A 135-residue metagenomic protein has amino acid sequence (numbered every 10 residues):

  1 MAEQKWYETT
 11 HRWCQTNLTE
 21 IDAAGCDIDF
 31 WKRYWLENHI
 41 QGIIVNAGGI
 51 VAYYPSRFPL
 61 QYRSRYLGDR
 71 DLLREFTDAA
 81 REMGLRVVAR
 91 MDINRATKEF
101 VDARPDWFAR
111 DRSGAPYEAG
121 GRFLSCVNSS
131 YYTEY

Functional and structural regions predicted by a protein language model:
M1-A2, Q41-A47, A103-D111: Short, functional N-terminal and low-complexity linear motifs
M1-Y34, R95: N-terminal carbohydrate-binding accessory modules
T9, A89, N94-Y135: Active-site-adjacent "subsite" loops/lids of carbohydrate-active enzymes
T9-T16, I43-V45, V87-M91: Hydrophobic faces of well-ordered beta-strands that scaffold small-molecule active sites in alpha/beta enzyme cores
R12-C26, Y54-L72, E118-Y135: The substrate-binding groove and active-site-proximal loops of carbohydrate-active enzymes, especially glycoside
C26-A52: Catalytic domains of carbohydrate-active enzymes, especially glycoside hydrolases
W31-K32, G48-A96: Aromatic-lined substrate-binding rim segments of carbohydrate-active enzymes
E37-Q41, L67-D71, R112-P116: Glycine-rich loops and low-complexity Gly/Arg-rich segments that provide flexible linkers or classic glycine-based
